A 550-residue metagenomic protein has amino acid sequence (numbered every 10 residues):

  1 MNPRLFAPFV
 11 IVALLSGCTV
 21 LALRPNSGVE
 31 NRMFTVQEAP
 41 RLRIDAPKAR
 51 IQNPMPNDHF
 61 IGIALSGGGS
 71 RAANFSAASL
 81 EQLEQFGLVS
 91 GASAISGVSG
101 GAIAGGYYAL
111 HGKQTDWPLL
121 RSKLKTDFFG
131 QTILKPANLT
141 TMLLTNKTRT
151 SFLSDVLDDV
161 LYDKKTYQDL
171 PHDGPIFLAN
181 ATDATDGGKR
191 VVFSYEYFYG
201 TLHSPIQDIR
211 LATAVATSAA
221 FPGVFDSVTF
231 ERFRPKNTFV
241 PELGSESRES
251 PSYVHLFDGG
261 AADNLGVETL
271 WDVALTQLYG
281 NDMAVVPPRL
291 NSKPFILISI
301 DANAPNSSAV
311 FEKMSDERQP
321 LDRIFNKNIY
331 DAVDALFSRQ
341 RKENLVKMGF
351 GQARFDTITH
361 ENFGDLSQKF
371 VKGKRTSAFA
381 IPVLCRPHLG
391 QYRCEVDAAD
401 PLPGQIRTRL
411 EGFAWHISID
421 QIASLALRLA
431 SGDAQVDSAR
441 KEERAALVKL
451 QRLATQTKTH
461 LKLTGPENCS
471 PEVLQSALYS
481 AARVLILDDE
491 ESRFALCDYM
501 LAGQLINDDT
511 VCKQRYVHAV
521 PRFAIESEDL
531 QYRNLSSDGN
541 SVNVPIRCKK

Functional and structural regions predicted by a protein language model:
M1-V20: Sec-dependent bacterial lipoprotein signal peptides
C18-K550: Catalytic domains of lipid- and phosphate-ester/thioester hydrolases
